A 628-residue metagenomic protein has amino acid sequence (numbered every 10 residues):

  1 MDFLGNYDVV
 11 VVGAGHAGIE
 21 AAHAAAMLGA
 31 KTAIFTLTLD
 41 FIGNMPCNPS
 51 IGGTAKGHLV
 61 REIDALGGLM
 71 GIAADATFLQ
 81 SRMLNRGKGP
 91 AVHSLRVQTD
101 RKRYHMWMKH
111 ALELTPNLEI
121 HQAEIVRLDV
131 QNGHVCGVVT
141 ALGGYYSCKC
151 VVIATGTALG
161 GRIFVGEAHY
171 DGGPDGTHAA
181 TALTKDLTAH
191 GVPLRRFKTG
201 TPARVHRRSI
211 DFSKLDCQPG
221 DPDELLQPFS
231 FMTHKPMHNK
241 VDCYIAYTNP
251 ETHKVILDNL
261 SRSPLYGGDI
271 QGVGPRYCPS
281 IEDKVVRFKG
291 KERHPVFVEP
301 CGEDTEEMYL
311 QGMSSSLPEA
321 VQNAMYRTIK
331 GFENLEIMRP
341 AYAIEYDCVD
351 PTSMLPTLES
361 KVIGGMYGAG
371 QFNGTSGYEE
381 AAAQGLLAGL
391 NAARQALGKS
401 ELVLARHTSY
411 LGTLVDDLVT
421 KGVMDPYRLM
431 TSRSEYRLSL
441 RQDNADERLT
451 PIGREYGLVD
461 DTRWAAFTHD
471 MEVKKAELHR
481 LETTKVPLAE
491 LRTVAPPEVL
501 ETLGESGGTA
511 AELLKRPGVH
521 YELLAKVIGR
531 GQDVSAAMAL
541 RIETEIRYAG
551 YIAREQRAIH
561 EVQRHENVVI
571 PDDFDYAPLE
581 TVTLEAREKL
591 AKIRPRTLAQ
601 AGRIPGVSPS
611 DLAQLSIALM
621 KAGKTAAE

Functional and structural regions predicted by a protein language model:
F3-A17: Beta1/beta-strand and adjacent pyrophosphate-binding region of the FAD-binding site in flavoprotein oxidoreductases
L4-N6, H23-Q131, L142, A154-D171 (+4 more regions): Conserved N-terminal/central alpha/beta ligand/cofactor-binding core
V12, Y145-G156: Short hydrophobic core segments
T38-D40, K56, M83, K185-N323 (+3 more regions): An anion/pyrophosphate-binding glycine-rich loop and adjacent beta-alpha core in soluble alpha-beta enzymes
Y309-T375, V403-D416, S535-K589, R594: A glycine-rich dinucleotide-binding beta-alpha-beta segment and adjacent secondary-structure elements that constitute
Q371-E379, E435-R437: Glycine-rich phosphate/pyrophosphate-binding beta-alpha loops
A381-L402: Internal hydrophobic alpha-helix adjacent to the cofactor/substrate pocket in enzyme cavities
R433, S439, A445, T450-E455 (+2 more regions): Extended, charge-enriched "interface" segments that sit outside catalytic cores
